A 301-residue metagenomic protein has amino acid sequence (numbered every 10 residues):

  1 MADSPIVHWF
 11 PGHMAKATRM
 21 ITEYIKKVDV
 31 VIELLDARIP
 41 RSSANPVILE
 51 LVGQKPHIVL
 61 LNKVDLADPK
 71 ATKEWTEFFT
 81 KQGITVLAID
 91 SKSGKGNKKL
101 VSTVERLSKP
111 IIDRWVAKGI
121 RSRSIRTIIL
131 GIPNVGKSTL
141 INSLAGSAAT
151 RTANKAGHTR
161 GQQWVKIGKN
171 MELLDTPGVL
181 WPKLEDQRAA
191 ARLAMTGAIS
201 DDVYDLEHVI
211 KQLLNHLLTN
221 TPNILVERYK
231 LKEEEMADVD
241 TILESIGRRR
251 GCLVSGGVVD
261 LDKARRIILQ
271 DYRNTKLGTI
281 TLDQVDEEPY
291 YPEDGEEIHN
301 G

Functional and structural regions predicted by a protein language model:
M1-V30, R38-I39, A44-V47, L51-H57 (+4 more regions): Helix-rich effector regions associated with P-loop NTPase G domains
E33, V59-L61, I129: Structural beta-sheet core signal
D65-G131, A149, G251-L253: Canonical P-loop GTPase G-domain recognition
S91, I141, M171-L174: Conserved active-site beta-strand-loop modules that form the wall/rim of enzyme catalytic pockets and either contain
K99, T103, T139, S143 (+2 more regions): Alpha-helical scaffold segments in soluble metabolic enzymes
I111-W115, N142, A148-N154, N220-L225: Short, structured loop/turn "capping" segments at alpha-beta junctions
I120-S122, L144, V165-K166: Solvent-exposed alpha-helices and their adjacent loops that cap or buttress functional pockets in soluble metabolic
R126-G146, T150, T176: Glycine-rich phosphate-binding P-loop
